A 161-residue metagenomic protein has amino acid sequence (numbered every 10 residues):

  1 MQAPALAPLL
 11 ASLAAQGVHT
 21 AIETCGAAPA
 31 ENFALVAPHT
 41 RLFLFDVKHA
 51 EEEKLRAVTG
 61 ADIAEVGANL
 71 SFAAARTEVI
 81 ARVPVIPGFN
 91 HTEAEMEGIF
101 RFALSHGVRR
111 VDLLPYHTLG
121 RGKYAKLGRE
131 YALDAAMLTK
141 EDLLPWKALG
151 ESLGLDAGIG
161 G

Functional and structural regions predicted by a protein language model:
M1-L114, L119, A125: Conserved AdoMet/S-adenosylmethionine-binding subsite of the radical SAM
A94, F100, L104-H106, L114 (+1 more regions): C-terminal accessory regions of radical SAM enzymes
R101, A125-L149: A structural motif corresponding to the C-terminal lobe/cap of the Radical SAM core domain
